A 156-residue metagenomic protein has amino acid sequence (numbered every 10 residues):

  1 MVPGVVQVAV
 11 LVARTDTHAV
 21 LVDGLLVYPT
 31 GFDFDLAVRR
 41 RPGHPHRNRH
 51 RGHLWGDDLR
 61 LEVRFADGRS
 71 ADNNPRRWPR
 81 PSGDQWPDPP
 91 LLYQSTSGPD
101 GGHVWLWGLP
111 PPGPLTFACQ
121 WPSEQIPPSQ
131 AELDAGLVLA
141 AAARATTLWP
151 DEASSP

Functional and structural regions predicted by a protein language model:
M1-T15, A19-L21: A eukaryote-biased signal for short, well-structured alpha-helical docking elements
L21-D33, H50-G52: Short, solvent-exposed beta-strand/turn "edge" segments of beta-rich domains on protein surfaces
F32-R40: Short, well-ordered beta-strand segments enriched in hydrophobic/aromatic residues
P42-H44, D100, W121-Q130: Short acidic/polar inter-strand loop motif in beta-rich domains
R47-R60: Short coil-to-beta strand junction motifs in C2/discoidin
L61-G108, Q125: Extended, solvent-exposed segments with strong compositional bias
L109-S123: Short, surface-exposed ligand- or partner-binding patches at beta-edge/loop junctions that are enriched in aromatics
G136-P156: Acidic, serine/threonine- and proline-rich intrinsically disordered appendage/tail regions
